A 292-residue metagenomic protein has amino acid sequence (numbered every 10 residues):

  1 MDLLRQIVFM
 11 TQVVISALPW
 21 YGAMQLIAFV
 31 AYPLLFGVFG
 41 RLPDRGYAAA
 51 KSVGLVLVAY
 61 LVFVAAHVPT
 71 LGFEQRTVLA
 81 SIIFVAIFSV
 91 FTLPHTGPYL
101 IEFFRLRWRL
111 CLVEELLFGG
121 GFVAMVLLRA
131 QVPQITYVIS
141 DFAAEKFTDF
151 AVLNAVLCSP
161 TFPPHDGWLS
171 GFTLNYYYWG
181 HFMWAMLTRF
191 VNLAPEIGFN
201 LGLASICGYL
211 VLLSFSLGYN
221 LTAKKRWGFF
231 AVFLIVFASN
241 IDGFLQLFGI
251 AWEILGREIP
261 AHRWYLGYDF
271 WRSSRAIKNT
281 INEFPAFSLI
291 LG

Functional and structural regions predicted by a protein language model:
M1-R109, G119: Membrane-embedded, hydrophobic transmembrane alpha-helices
D2, V13-S16, R109, V113 (+1 more regions): Active-site lumenal/periplasmic loops and adjacent helix-entry segments of GT-C-fold, multi-pass membrane
